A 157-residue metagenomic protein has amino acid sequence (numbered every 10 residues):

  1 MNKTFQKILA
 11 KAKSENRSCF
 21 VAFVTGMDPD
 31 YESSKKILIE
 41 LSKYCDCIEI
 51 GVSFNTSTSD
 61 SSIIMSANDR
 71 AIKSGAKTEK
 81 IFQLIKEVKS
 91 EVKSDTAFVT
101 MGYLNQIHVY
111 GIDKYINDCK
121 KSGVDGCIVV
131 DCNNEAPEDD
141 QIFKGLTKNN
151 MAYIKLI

Functional and structural regions predicted by a protein language model:
N2-A12, F54-S66, I72-K86, I107-K114 (+1 more regions): Active-site-adjacent beta->alpha loops and helix N-cap segments on the catalytic face of soluble alpha/beta enzymes
A12-S18, K43-T58: N-terminal glycine-rich anion-binding loops that anchor highly charged ligand groups
E15, Y44, Q83-F98, S122: A structural motif corresponding to the C-terminal end of an alpha-helix and its immediate exit/capping segment
F20-V24, I48-I50, F98-G102, C127-V129 (+1 more regions): Hydrophobic faces of well-ordered beta-strands that scaffold small-molecule active sites in alpha/beta enzyme cores
A22, L41, G51, C119: Conserved, mostly hydrophobic/aromatic
Y31-E40, I107-D118: Short, acidic/polar
Y44-D46, C119-G126, T147-Y153: Glycine-enriched alpha-helix->loop->beta-strand junction motifs that scaffold or abut catalytic
T100-D113, K120-G123, C127-D131: Glycine/proline-rich, positively charged, aromatic-decorated active-site loop/lid region on the catalytic face
